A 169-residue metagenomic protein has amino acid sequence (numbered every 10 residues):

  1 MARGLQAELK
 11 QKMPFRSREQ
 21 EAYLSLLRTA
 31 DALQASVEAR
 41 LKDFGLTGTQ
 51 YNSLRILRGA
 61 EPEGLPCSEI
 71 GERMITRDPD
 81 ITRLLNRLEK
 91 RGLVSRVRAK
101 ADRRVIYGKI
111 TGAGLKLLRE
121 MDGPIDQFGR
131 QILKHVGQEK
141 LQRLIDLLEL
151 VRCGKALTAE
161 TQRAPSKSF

Functional and structural regions predicted by a protein language model:
M1-F44: N-terminal leader segment of winged-helix/HTH proteins
L27, D31, A35-R77: N-terminal helix-turn-helix DNA-binding core of bacterial DNA-binding proteins
G48, P62-Y107: Canonical helix-turn-helix DNA-binding module
R55, R83, D146: DNA-binding alpha-helical recognition surfaces that contact promoter or target DNA
N86-D146: Charged, amphipathic alpha-helical coiled-coil/dimerization segments
A159-K167: Short, low-complexity, charge-dense intrinsically disordered segments
